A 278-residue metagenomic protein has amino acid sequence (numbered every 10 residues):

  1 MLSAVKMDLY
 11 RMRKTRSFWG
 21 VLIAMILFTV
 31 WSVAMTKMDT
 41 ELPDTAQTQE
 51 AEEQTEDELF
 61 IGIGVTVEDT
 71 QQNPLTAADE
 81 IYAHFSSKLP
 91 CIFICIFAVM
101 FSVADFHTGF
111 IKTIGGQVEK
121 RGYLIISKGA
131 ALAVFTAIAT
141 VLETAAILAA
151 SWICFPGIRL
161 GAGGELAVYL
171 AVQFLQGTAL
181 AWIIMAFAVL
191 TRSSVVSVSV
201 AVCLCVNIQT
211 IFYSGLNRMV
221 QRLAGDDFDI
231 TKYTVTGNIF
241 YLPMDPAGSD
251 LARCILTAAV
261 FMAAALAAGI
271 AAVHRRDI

Functional and structural regions predicted by a protein language model:
M1-I26: Aromatic- and glycine-rich beta-strand/loop motifs that create alpha-glucan
R11, V260-I278: Junction motif at the cytosolic side of a transmembrane helix
T15-R16, E119-K120, R192-S194: Short loop-to-helix capping motifs
F18, L22-F101, I125-R192, A201 (+3 more regions): Secretory targeting signals
A98-Q117, R121-G122, G129: Transmembrane helix boundary and interhelical loop/hinge segments in multi-pass membrane proteins
Y213-T231: Extracellular/periplasmic helix-loop junction at the C-terminal end of a transmembrane helix in multi-pass membrane
